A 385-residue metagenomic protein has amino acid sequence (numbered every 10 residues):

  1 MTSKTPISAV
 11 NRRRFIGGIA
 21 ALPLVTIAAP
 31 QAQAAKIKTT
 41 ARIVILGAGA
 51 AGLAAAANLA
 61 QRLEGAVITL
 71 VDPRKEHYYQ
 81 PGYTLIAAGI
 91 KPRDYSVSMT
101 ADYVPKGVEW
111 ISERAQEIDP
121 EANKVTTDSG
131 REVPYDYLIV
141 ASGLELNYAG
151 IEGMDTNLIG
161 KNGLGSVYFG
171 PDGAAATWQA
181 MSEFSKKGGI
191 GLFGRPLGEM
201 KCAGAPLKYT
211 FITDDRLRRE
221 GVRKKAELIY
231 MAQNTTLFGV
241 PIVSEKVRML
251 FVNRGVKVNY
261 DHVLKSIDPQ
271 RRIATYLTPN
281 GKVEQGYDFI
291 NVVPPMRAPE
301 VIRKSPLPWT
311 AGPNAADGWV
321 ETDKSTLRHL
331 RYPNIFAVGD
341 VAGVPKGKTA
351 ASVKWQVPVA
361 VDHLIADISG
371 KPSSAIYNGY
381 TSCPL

Functional and structural regions predicted by a protein language model:
T2-L22: N-terminal secretory signal peptides and thylakoid transit peptides that target proteins across membranes
I19, S142-G143, R195, P294: Glycine-rich, N-terminal phosphate-binding loop of Rossmann-like dinucleotide-binding domains
V25-T39: A short, basic/flexible loop-to-alpha-helix module at the beginning of a structural domain
A35-E109, L197-P241: Beta1-alpha1 glycine-rich phosphate/pyrophosphate-binding loop at the start of Rossmann-like nucleotide-binding domains
P105-E117, V125, V133, D215-D317 (+1 more regions): A Rossmann-like FAD-binding core segment of flavoenzymes
G143-G221: Glycine-rich dinucleotide-binding loop and its adjacent helix/turn
G153, L158-S185, D288-F289, V293-W355: FAD-site-proximal beta/loop scaffold in flavoenzymes
V341-I376: A conserved FAD-binding loop/helix module that cradles the flavin
